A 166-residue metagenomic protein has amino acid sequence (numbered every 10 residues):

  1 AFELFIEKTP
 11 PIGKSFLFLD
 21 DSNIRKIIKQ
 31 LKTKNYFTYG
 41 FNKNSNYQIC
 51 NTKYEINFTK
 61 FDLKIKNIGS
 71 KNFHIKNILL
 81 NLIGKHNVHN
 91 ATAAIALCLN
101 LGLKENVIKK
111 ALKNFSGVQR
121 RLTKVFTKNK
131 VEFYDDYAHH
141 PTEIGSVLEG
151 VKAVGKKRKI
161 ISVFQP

Functional and structural regions predicted by a protein language model:
A1-F133, A153-K159: Acidic, Mg2+-coordinating active-site environments of NTP-dependent enzymes
V118, T142-P166: Active-site beta-alpha connecting loops in nucleotide-dependent enzymes
F133-H139: Switch II (G3) loop of P-loop NTPases
